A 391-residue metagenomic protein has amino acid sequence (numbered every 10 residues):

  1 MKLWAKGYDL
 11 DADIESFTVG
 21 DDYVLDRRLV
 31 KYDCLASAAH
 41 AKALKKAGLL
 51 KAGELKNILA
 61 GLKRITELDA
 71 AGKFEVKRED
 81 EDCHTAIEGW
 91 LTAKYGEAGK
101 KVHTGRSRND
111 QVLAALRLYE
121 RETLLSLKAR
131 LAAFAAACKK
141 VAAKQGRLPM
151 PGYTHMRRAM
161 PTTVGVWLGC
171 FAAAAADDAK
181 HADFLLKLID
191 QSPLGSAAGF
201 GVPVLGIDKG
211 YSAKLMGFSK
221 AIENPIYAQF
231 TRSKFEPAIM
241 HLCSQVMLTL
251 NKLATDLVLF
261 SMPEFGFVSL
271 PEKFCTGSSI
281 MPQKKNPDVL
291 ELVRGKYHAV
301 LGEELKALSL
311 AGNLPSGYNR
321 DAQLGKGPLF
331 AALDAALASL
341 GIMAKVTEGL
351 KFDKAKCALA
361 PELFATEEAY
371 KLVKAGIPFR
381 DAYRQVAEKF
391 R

Functional and structural regions predicted by a protein language model:
M1-A36, E97-A98, G266, M281-R391: Glycine-rich cofactor/substrate-binding loops
M1-S192, A198-G201, G206-K214, K220 (+3 more regions): A helix-coil-helix interface module used to build multimeric assemblies and to scaffold catalytic/cofactor sites
H40, G61-L68, W90, K94 (+13 more regions): Generic, well-ordered alpha-helical scaffold segments in large soluble proteins
H40-L50, V166, P237-Q245, E368-A375: Short, well-ordered beta-strand elements within core beta-sheets of diverse protein domains
N57-A60, I226-T231, Q385-K389: Short linear loop/turn motifs
G72, V76, Q145-L148, I189 (+4 more regions): Short, polar/charged, Gly/Pro-enriched helix-capping and turn/loop motifs at alpha-helix termini and inter-helix linkers
R117-K128, R157-N313, R320, L324-A338: Charged, flexible cofactor/metal-binding loops and thiol motifs
L131, A135-M150, F235, I239 (+1 more regions): Long hydrophobic alpha-helices with heptad-repeat/coiled-coil character
